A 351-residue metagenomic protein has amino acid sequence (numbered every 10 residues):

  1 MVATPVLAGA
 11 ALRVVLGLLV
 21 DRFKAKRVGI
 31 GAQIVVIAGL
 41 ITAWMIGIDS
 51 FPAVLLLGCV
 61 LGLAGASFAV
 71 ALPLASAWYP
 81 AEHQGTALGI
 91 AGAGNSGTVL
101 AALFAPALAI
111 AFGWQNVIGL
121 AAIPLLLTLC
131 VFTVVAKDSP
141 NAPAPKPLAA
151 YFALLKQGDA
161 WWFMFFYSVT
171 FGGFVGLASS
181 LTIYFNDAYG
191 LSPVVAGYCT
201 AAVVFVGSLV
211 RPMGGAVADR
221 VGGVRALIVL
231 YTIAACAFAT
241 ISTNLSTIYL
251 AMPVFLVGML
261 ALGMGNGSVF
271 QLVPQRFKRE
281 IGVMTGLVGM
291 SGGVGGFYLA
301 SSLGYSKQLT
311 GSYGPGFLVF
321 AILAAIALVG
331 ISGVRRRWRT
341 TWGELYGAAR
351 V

Functional and structural regions predicted by a protein language model:
A3-G17, A201-M213: Central cavity-lining transmembrane alpha-helices of secondary-active solute carriers, predominantly the Major
K26-G29, L227: Primarily marks hydrophobic transmembrane alpha-helices of the MFS/SLC 12-helix fold
I34-I48, I233-S246: C-terminal ends and interior cores of transmembrane alpha-helices in multi-pass membrane transporters/permeases
L57-G94: Cytoplasmic helix-loop-helix junction between adjacent transmembrane helices in 12-TM secondary transporters
I90-V134: Helix-loop-helix hairpin linking two adjacent transmembrane segments in secondary transporters
N116-T133, P315-G333: Symmetry-related core transmembrane helices of the 12-TM Major Facilitator Superfamily/SLC fold
G158-P212: Extracytoplasmic gate region of multi-pass secondary transporters
V221-V269: C-terminal transmembrane helical hairpin of 12-TM major facilitator-type secondary transporters
